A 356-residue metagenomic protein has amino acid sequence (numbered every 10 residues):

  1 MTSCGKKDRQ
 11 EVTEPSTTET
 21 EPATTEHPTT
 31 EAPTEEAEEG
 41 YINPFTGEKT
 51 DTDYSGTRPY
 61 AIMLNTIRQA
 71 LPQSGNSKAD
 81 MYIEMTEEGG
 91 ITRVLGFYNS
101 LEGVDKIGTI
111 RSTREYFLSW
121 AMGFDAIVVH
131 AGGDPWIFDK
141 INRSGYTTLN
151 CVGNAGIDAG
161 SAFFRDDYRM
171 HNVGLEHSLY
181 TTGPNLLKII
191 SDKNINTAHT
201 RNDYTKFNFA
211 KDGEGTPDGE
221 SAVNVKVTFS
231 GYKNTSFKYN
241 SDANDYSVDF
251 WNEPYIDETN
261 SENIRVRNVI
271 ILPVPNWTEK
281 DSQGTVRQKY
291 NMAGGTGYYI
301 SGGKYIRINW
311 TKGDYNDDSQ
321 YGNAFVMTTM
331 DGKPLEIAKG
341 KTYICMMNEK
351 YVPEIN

Functional and structural regions predicted by a protein language model:
T2-S3: C-terminal motif of bacterial Sec signal peptides marking the signal peptidase cleavage site
K6-I42: Intrinsically disordered, low-complexity repeat and linker tracts
P15, A32-A79, E88-N356: A surface/extracellular/periplasmic glyco- and lipid-processing/surface-interacting theme
M85: Change "in soluble alpha/beta enzymes" to "in soluble alpha/beta proteins
